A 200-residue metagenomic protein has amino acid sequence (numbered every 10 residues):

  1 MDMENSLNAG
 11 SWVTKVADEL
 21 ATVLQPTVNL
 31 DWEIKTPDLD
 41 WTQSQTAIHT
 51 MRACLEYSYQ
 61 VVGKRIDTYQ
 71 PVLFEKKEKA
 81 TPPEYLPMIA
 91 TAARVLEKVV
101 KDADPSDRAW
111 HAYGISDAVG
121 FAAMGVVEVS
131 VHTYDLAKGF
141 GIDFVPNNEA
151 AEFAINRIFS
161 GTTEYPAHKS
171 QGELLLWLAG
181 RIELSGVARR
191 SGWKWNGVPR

Functional and structural regions predicted by a protein language model:
D2-W12, V16-E19, P26-L39, E56-A80 (+2 more regions): Structured surface interface patches that mediate subunit assembly and partner/cofactor docking
T46: Extended, alpha-helix-rich binding/interface surfaces that flank or overlap catalytic cores and mediate recognition
T50: Glycine-rich loop at the start of a catalytic domain that most often binds anionic cofactors/ligands
